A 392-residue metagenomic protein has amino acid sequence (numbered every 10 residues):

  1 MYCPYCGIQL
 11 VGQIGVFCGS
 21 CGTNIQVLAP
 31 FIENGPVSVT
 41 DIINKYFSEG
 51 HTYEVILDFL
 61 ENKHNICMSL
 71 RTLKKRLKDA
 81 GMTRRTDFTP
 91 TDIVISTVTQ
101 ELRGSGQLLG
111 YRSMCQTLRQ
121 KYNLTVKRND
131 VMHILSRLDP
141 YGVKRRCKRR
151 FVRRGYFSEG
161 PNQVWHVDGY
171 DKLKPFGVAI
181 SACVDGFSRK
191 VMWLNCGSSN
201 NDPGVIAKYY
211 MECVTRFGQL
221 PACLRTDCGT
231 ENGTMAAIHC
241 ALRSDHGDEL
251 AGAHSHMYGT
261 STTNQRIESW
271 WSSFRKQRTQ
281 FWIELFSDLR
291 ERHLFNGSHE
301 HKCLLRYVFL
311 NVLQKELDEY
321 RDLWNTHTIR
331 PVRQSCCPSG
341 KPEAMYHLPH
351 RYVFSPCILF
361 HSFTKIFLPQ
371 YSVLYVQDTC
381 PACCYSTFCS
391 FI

Functional and structural regions predicted by a protein language model:
Y2, I14-F17: The −1 position to Zn-ligating cysteines in a subset of zinc-ribbon hairpins
Y5-I8, G19-S20: Short, cysteine/histidine-rich loop/knuckle motifs that typically chelate Zn2+
L10-V11, I25: Cys/His-rich microdomains that often coordinate metals
G22-P30: Short Cys/His-rich micro-motifs in 6-15 aa windows
E33-K63, D87-D130, V167-L173: A short, amphipathic alpha-helix used for macromolecular contacts
I42, I66-T83, K127-D139: Major-groove recognition helix of helix-turn-helix-like DNA-binding domains
V55, E61, N123-V143, C147-Q334 (+1 more regions): RNase H-like DDE/DDD metal-dependent nuclease/strand-transfer catalytic core used by mobile genetic elements
P331-I392: Protein C-terminal end segments and domain termini
